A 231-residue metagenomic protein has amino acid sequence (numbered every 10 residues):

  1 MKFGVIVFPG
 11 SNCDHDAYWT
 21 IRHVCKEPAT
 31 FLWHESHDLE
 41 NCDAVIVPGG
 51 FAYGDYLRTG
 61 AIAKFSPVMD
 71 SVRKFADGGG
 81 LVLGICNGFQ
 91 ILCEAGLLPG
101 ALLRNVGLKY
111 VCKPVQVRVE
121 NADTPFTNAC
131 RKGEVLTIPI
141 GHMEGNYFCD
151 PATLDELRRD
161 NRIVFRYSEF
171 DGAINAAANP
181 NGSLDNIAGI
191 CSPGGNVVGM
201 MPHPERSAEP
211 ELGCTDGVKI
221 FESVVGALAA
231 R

Functional and structural regions predicted by a protein language model:
M1, K132-V135, S192-V197: Beta-strand-turn-beta hairpins that frame and shape the catalytic cleft of phosphate-ester-processing enzymes
M1-I85, C93-P99, L103-Y110, R118 (+5 more regions): N-terminal beta1-alpha1 cap of cysteine-dependent amidohydrolase-like domains
F3-G4, T137-G141, V198-M201: Active-site-proximal beta-strand elements of phosphoester/diester hydrolases
C42, G79-G80, V135, N196-V198: A generic hydrophobic-helix recognition signal that picks specific residues within alpha-helical hydrophobic
G50-F51, G88, M143, P204: Active-site metal-binding loops of divalent metal-dependent hydrolases
L97-L184: Pocket-forming structural segment of enzyme catalytic cores
I187-E211: A glycine-centered loop/beta-turn motif at secondary-structure junctions
